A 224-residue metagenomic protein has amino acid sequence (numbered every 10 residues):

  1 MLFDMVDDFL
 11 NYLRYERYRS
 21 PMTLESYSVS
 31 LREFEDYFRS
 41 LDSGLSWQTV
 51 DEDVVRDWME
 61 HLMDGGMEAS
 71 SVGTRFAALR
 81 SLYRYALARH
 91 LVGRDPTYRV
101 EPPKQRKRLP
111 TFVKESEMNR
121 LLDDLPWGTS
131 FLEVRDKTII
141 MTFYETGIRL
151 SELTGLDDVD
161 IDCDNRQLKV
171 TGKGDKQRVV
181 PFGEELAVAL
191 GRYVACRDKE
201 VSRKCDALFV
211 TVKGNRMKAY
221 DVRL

Functional and structural regions predicted by a protein language model:
M1-L224: Conserved catalytic core of the tyrosine transesterase superfamily
